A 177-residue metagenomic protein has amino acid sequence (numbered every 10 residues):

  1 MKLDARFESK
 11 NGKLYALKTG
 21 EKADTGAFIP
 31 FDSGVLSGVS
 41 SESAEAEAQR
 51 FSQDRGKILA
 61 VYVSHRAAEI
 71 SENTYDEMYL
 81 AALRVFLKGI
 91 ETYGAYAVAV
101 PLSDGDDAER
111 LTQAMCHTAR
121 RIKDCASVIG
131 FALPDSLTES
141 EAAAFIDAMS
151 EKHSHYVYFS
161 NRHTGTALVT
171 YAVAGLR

Functional and structural regions predicted by a protein language model:
M1-A60, D147-E151, V169-R177: N-terminal carbohydrate-binding accessory modules
R6, R50, R55, R66 (+5 more regions): Arginine residue identity/basic-tract feature
S40-A44, D107, R162: General structural signal for secondary-structure boundaries
S41-S103, A143-V157: Aromatic-lined substrate-binding rim segments of carbohydrate-active enzymes
L83, L111-M115, A142: Amphipathic alpha-helical segments in well-structured domains
T92-A95, C116-R177: Active-site region of glycoside hydrolase catalytic domains
P101-D107, D135-T138: Short glycine/proline-centered loop/turn elements that form peptide/ligand docking sites
D104-R120: Active-site-adjacent "subsite" loops/lids of carbohydrate-active enzymes
